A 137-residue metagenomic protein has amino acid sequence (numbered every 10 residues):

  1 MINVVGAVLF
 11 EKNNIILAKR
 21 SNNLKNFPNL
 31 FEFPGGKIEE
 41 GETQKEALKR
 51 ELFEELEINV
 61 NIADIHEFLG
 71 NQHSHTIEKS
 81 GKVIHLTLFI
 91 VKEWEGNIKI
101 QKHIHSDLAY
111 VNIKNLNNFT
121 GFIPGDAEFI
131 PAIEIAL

Functional and structural regions predicted by a protein language model:
M1-I16, K37: Conserved N-terminal beta-strand and adjoining loop/helix that marks the start of the Nudix/MutT-like hydrolase domain
I2-N3, G70-N97, A109, I113: Active-site-adjacent beta-strand/loop module that shapes the phosphate/pyrophosphate-binding cleft
L9-F10, L17, V91, Y110: Conserved hydrophobic "DFG−1" position in protein kinase catalytic cores
N14-E55: Conserved Nudix-box catalytic region and its N-terminal flanking loop in Nudix hydrolases and closely related
P28, K99-L137: Nudix hydrolase/Nudix homology domain
N59-G70: A short coil-to-beta-strand element that immediately follows conserved catalytic motifs
